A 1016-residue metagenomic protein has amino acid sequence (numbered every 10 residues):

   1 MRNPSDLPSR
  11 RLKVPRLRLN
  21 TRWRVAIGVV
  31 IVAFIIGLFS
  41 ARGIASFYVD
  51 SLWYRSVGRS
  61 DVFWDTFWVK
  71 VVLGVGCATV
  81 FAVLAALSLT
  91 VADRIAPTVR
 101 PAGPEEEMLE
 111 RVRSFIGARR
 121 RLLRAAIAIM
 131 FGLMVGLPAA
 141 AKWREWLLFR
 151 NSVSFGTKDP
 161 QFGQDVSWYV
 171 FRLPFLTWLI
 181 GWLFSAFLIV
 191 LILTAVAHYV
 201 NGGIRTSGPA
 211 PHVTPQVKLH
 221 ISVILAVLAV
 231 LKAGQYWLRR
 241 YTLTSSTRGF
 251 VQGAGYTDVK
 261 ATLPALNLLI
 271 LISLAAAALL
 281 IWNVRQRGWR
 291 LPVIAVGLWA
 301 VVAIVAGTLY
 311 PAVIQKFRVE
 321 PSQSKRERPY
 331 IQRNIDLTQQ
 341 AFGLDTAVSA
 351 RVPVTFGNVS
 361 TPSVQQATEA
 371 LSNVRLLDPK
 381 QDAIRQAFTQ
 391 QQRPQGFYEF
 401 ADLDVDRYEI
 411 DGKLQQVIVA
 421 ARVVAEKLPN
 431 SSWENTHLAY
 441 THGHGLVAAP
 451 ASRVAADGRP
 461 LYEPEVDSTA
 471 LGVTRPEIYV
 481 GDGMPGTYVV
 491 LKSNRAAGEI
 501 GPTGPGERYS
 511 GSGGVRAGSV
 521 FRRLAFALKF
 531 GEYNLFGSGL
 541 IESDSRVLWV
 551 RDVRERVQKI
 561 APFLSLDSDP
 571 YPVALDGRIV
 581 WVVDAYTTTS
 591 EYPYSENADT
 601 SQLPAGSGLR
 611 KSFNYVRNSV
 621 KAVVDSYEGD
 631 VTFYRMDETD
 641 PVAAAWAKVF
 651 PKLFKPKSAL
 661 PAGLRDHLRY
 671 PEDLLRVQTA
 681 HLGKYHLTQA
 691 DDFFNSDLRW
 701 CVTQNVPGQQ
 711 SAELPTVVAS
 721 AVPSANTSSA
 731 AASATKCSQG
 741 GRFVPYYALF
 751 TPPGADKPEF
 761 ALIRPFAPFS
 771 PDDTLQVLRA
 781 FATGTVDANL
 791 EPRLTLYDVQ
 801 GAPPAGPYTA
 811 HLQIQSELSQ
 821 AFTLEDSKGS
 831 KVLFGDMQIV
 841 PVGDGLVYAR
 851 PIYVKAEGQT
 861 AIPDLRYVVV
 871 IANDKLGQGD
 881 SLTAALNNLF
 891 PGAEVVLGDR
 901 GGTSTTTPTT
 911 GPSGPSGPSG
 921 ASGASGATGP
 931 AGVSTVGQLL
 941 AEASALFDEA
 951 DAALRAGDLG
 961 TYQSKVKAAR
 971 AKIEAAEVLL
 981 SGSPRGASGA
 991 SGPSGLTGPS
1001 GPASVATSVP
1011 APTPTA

Functional and structural regions predicted by a protein language model:
N3-R24, V30-A956, G960-S983, V1005: Soluble extracytoplasmic regions of secretory-pathway and membrane proteins
L980-G992, G998: TPR/TPR-like alpha-solenoid helical repeat scaffolds
G992-A1016: Long, low-complexity, intrinsically disordered segments
